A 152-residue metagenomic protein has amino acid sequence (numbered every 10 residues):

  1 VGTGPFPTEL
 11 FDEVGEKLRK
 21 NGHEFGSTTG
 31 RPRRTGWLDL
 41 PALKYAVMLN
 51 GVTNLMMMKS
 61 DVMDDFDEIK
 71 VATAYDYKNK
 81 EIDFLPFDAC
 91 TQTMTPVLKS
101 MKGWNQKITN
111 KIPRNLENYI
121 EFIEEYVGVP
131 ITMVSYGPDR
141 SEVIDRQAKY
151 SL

Functional and structural regions predicted by a protein language model:
V1-L152: Non-transmembrane, aqueous-exposed alpha-helical and coiled segments at domain scale
